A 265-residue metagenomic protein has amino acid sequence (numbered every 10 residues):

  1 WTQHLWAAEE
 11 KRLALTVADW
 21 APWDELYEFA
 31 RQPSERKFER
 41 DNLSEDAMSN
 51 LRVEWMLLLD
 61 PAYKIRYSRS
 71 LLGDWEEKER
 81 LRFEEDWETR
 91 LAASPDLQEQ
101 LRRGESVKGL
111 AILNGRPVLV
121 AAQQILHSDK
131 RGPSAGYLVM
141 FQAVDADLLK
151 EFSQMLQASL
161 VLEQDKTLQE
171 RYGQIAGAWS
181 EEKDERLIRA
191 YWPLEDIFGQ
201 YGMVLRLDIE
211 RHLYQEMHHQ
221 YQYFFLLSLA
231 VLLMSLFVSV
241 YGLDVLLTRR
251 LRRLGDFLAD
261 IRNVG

Functional and structural regions predicted by a protein language model:
W1-Q32, A158: Juxtamembrane extracytoplasmic/periplasmic/luminal helical "stalk" adjacent to the first N-terminal
Q32-V53, S68-A111, Q142-W192: Extracytoplasmic/periplasmic sensor domains and loops in membrane signaling proteins
L59-I65: Short acidic/glycine-rich beta-turn/loop cap or linker motifs at sensory/regulatory domain boundaries that couple input
L119-I125, G132-V144, A190-H218: Short, hydrophobic beta-strand elements of compact beta-sandwich sensory domains
E151-S153, D208-S228: Membrane-interface helix-start motif
V231-T248: Cytosolic-side ends of inner-membrane transmembrane helices, especially those that anchor bacterial signal-transduction
L246-G265: Membrane-proximal alpha-helical signal-transduction linkers
